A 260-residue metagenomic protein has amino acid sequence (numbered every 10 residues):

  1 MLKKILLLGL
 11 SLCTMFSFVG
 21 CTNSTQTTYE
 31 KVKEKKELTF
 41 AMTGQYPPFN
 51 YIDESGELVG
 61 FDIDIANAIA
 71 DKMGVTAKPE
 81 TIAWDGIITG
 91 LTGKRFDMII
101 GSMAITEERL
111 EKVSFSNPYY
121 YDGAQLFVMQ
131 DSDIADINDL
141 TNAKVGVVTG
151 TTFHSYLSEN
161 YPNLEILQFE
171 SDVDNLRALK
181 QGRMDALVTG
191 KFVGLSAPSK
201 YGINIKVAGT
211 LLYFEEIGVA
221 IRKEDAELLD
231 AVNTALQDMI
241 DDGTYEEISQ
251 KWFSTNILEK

Functional and structural regions predicted by a protein language model:
S17-G20: C-terminal motif of bacterial Sec signal peptides marking the signal peptidase cleavage site
T22, I63-K72, T149-T151, G218-L258: Extended ligand-binding regions for polar small-molecule ligands
T25-S102: Extracytoplasmic small-molecule ligand-binding "clamshell" domains of the periplasmic binding protein/Venus flytrap
T27, D64, K78-T89, S132 (+5 more regions): Short helix-initiation/N-cap motifs at beta->coil->alpha
Y29-K31, V128-V145: Flexible hinge/capping segments at coil-to-helix
K36-M42, I137-G150, E165: Short loop->beta-strand "edge-of-pocket" segments that line small-molecule binding or catalytic clefts across diverse
G44, Y121-V128, L195-Q237, T255-K260: Periplasmic-binding protein-like
G86-T89, M103-E111, S158-E159, K180-F214: A ligand-binding cleft/hinge motif common to bilobed small-molecule-binding domains
